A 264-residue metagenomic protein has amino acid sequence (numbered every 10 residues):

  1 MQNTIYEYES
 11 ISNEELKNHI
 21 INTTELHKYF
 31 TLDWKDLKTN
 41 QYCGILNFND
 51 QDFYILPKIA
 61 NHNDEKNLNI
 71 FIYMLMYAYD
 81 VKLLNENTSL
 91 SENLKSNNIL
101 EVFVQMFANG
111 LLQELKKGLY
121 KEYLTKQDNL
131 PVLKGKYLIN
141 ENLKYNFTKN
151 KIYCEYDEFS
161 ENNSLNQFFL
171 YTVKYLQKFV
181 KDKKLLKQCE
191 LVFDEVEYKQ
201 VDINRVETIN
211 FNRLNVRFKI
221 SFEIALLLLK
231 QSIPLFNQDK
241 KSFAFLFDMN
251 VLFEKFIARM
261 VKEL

Functional and structural regions predicted by a protein language model:
M1-N204, R217-Q238: Terminal, charged accessory segments of proteins
N61, K117, F253-K255, R259: A generic structural micro-environment signature that highlights single residues at secondary-structure boundaries
N210-L214, D239-A258: A short, highly charged nucleic-acid-interacting micro-segment common to nuclease and nuclease-linked defense proteins
E263-L264: A short acidic/basic microdomain associated with nuclease active sites
